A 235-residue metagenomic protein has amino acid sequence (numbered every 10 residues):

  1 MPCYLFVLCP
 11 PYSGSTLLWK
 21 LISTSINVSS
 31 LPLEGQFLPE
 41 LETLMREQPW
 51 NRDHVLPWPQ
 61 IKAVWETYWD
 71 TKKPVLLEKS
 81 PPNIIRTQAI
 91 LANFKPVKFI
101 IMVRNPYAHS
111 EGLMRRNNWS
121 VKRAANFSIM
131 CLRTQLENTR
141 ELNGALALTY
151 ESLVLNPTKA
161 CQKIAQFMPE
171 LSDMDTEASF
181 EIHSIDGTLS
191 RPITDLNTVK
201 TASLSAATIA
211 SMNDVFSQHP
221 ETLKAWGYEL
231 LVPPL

Functional and structural regions predicted by a protein language model:
M1-D70, E141, R191: PAPS-dependent sulfotransferase catalytic core
M1-Y4, M168-L235: PAPS-dependent sulfotransferases, especially Golgi type II membrane carbohydrate sulfotransferases
S15, L31, W58, N83 (+6 more regions): A structural signal for well-ordered alpha-helical scaffolds and beta->alpha junctions
S23, N27, R140, Q166-P169 (+1 more regions): A general structural signal for alpha-helical elements within enzymatic catalytic domains
L33-L38, M102-Y107, T176-E181: A short, structured active-site edge motif that brings together acidic residues
T43, T71-M174, S190: PAPS-dependent sulfotransferase catalytic domain
W50-W58, S120-C131, T194-T201: A polyampholytic, Gly/Pro-enriched intrinsically disordered region
